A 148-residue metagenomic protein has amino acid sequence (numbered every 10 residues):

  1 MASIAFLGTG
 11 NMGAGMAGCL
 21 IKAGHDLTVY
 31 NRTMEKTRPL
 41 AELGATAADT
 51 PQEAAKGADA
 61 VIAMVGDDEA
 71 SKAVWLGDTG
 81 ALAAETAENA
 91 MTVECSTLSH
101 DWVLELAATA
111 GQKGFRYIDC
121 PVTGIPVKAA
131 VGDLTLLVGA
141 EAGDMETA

Functional and structural regions predicted by a protein language model:
M1-A63, A90, P126: NAD(P)+-binding Rossmann beta1-loop-alpha1 motif at the extreme N-terminus of oxidoreductases
I4, L98-A148: Rossmann-fold dinucleotide-binding core
T28, A48, T92-V93, I118 (+2 more regions): Structural detector of well-ordered beta-strand residues that form the stable sheet scaffold of enzyme domains
Y30, M64, S96, V138-G139: Active-site-adjacent beta-strand anchor residues
T33, D67, E141: Residues in the short beta-alpha loop(s) of Rossmann-like NAD(P)-binding domains
E42-G44, G77-D78, N89, A130-L134: Acidic, glycine-centered active-site loop in nucleotide-sugar glycosyltransferases
P51-R116: Rossmann-fold NAD(P) dinucleotide-binding segment
